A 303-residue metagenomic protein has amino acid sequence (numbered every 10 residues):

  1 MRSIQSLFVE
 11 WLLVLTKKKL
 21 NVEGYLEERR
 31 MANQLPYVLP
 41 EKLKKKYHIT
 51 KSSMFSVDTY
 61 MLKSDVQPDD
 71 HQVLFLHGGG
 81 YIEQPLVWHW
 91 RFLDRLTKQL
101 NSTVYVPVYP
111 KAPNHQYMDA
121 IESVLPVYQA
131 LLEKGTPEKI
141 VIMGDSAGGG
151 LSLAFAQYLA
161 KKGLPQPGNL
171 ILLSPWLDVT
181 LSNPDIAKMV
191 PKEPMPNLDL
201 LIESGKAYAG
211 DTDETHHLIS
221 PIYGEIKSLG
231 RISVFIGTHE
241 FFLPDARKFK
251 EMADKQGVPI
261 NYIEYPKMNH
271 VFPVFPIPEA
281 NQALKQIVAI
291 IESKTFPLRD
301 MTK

Functional and structural regions predicted by a protein language model:
M1-Q67, R299-K303: A glycine/proline-hinged amphipathic helix-loop "lid/cap" segment that gates access to hydrophobic ligand pockets
M54-Y60, S64-K303: Alpha/beta-hydrolase superfamily serine-hydrolase fold, recognizing
